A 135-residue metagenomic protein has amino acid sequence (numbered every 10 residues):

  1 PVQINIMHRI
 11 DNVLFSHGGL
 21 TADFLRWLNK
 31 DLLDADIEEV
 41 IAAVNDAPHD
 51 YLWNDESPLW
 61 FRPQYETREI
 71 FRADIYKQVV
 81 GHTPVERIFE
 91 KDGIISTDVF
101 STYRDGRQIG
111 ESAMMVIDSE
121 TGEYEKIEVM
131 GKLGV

Functional and structural regions predicted by a protein language model:
P1-I70: Active-site-proximal loop/helix segment associated with metal-binding centers of metalloenzymes
L25-N29, G106-Q108, V135: A short, polar/proline- and glycine-enriched secondary-structure boundary/capping micro-motif
Q64-I127: Conserved beta-sheet core of the metallophosphoesterase superfamily
K126-V135: Short, solvent-exposed aromatic-acidic interface loops
